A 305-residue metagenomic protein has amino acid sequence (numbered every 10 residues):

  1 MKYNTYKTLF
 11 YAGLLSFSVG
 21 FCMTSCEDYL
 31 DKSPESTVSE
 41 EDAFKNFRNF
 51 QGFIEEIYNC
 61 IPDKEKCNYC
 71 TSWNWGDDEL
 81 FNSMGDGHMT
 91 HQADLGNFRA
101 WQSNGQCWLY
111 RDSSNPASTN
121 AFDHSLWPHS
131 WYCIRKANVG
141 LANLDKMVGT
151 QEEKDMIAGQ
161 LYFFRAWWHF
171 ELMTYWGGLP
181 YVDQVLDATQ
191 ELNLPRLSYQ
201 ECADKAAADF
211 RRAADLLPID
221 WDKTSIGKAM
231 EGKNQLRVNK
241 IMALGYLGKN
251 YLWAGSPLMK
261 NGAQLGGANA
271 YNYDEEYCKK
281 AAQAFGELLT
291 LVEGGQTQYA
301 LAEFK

Functional and structural regions predicted by a protein language model:
M1-E35: Bacterial Sec-dependent N-terminal signal peptides
C26-N82, E275-C278, K305: Membrane-proximal, proline-rich intrinsically disordered regions
F47, Q51, E55, N59-Y69 (+3 more regions): Conserved, well-structured interaction surfaces
M173-T174, P180, W253-G262: Short coil/turn linking the two alpha-helices of tandem helical-hairpin repeats
K249, W253-G255, K280-K305: Polar, glycine-rich mid-to-C-terminal structural blocks that act as macromolecule-binding/assembly scaffolds
